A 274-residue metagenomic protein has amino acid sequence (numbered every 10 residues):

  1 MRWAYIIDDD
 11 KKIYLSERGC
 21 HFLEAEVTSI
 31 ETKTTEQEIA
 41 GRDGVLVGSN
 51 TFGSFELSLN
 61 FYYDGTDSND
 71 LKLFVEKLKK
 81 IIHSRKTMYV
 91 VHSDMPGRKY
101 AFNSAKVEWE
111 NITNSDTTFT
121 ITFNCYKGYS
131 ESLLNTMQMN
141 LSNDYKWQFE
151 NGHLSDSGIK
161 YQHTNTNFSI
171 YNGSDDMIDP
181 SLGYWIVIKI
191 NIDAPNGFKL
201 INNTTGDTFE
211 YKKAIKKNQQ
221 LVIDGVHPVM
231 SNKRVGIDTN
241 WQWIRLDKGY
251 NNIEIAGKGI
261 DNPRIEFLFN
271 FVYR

Functional and structural regions predicted by a protein language model:
M1-E38: Polar/acidic, low-complexity leader/linker segments enriched in S/T/G and N/D
I7, D67-K106, N252: Short, acidic/charged, Gly/Pro-enriched secondary-structure junctions
K12-I13, G97-Y100, G206-K212: Surface-exposed loop/edge segments in extracytoplasmic proteins
E24, T87-S132: Short beta-strand and beta-hairpin "edge-sheet" elements
R42-N69, S115-Y129, N251: Oligomerization/assembly interface segments of phage tail-like spikes and tubes
T51-F55, I82-S84, T113-T117, P180-Y184 (+2 more regions): Solvent-exposed loop and beta-edge segments used for protein-protein assembly and interaction
E131-M139: Short, charged, solvent-exposed linker or helix-capping segments at domain edges/interfaces that act as flexible hinges
Q138-R274: Intrinsically disordered, low-complexity segments enriched in serine, threonine, and glycine
